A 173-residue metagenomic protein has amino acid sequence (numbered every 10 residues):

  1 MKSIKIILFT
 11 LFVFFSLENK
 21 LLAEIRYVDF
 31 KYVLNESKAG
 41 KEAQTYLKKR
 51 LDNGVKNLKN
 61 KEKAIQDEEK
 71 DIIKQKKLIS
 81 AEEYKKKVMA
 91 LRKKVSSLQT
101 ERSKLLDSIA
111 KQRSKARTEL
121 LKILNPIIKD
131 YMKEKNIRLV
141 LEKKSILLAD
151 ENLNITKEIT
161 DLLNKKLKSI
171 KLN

Functional and structural regions predicted by a protein language model:
M1-L8: Bacterial N-terminal signal peptides that target proteins for export
F9-V13, L17: Hydrophobic helical h-region of N-terminal Sec-dependent signal peptides in bacterial secretory/periplasmic proteins
L17-A23: Sec/Tat signal peptide C-region and signal peptidase I cleavage site
E24-I146, K166-N173: Amphipathic alpha-helical segments
